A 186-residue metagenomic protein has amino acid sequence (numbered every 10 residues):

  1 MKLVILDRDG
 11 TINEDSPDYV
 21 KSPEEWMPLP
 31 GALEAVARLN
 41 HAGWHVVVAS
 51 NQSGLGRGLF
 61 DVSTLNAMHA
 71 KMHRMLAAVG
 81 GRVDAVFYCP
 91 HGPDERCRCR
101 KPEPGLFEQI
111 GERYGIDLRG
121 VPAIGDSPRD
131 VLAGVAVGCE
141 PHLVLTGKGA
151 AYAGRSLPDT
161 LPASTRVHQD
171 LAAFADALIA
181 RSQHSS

Functional and structural regions predicted by a protein language model:
M1-V47: Active-site neighborhood of HAD-like aspartate-dependent phosphohydrolases
K2-V4, S63-D84, G92-A123, S127-S186: Asp-based, Mg2+/Mn2+-dependent phosphohydrolase catalytic module
D7-D9, N13, N51, D126 (+1 more regions): Acidic active-site catalytic centers that drive phospho-/nucleotidyl reactions and related ester hydrolyses
R8, V48, Q52, G56 (+2 more regions): Short glycine/serine/threonine-biased micro-segments
I12-S16, N51-S53, A85-Y88, E108-G111: A short alpha-helix capping/helix-coil boundary motif
S16-V20, G58-L59, R155-S156: Short acidic, glycine/proline-rich loop/turn micro-motifs
A32, V36-H69, R82-E95, G134: Substrate-recognition element of Asp-dependent hydrolases with the DxDx(T/V) motif
